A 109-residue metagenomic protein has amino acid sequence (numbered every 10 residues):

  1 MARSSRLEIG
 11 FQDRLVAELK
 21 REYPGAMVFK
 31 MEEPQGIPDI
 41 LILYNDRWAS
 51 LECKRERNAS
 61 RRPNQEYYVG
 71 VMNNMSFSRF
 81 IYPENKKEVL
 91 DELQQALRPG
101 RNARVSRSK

Functional and structural regions predicted by a protein language model:
M1-K109: Catalytic phosphate/metal-binding cores of nucleic-acid and nucleotide-processing enzymes, i.e., regions that mediate
